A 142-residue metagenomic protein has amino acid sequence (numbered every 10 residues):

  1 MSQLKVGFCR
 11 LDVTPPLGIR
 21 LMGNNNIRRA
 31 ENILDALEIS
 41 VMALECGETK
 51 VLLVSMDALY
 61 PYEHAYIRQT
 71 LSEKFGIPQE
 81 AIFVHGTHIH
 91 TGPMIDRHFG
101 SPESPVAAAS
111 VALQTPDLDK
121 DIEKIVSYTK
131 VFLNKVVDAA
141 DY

Functional and structural regions predicted by a protein language model:
M1-Y142: Conserved beta-alpha junction segments in alpha/beta enzyme cores
